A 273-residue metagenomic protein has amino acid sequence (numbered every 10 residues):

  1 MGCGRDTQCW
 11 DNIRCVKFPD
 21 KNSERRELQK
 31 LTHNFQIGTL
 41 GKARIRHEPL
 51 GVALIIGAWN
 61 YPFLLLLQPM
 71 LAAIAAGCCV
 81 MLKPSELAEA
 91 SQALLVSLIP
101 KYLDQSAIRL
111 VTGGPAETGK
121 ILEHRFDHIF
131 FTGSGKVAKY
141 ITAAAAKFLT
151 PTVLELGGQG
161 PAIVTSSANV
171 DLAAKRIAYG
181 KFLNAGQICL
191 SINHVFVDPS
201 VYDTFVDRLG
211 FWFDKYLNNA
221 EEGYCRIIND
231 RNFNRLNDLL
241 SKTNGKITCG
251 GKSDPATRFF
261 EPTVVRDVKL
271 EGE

Functional and structural regions predicted by a protein language model:
M1, E271-G272: Serine-centered coil/turn micro-motif
M1-R44: N-terminal Rossmann-like NAD(P)+-binding subdomain of aldehyde/semialdehyde dehydrogenases
G2-C3, E86-L87, G160, V195-F196: Short histidine/acidic/glycine/proline-rich micro-motifs that form metal- and phosphate-coordinating active-site loops
G2-G4, R26-F35, V111-T112, L190-S191 (+2 more regions): Short, hydrophobic secondary-structure boundary micro-motifs
F35-L172: Rossmann-like NAD(P) dinucleotide-binding subdomain of oxidoreductase/dehydrogenase enzymes
K136-E271: ALDH superfamily catalytic-core signature
